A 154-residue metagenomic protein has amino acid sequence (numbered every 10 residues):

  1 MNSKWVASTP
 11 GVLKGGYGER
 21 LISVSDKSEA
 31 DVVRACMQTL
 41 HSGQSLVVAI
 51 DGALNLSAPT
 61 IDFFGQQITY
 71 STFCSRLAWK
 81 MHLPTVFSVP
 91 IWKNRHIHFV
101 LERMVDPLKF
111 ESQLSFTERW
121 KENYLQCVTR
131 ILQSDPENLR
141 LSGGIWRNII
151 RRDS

Functional and structural regions predicted by a protein language model:
M1-N2: Short internal beta-strands
T9: His/Asp/Glu-rich, glycine-adjacent segments that coordinate divalent cations and/or stabilize oxyanion chemistry on
V12-Y17, D26-S154: Non-catalytic C-terminal accessory region of glycerolipid acyltransferases and related lyso-lipid remodeling enzymes
R20: Active-site rim beta-loop-alpha module in soluble metabolic enzymes
